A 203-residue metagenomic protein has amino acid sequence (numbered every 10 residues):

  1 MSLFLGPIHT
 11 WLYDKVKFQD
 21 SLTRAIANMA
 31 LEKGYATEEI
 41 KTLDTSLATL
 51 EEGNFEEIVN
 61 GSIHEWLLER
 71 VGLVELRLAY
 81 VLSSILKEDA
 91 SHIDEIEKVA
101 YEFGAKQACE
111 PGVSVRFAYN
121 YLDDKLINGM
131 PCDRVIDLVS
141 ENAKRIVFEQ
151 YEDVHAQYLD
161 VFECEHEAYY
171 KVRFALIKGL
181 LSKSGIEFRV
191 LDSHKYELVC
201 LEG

Functional and structural regions predicted by a protein language model:
M1-A143: N-terminal accessory segment detector
R24, L138, D160-F162, L181 (+1 more regions): Generic alpha-helix signal with a bias toward terminal, lower-confidence helices and secondary-structure junctions
V81, I85-E88, E163-I177, C200-G203: A signal for specific C-terminal beta-sheet/loop modules enriched in small/flexible residues with GP/PG/PP motifs
N142-S193: Short, hydrophobic/π-rich interface segment
V190-G203: Beta-rich nucleic-acid/ligand-interaction surfaces
